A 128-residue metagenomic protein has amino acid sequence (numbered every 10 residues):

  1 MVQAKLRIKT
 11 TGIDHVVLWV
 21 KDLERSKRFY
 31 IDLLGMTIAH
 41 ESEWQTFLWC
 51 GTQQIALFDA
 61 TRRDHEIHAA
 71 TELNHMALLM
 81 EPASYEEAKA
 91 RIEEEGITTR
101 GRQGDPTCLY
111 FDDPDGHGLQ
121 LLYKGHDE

Functional and structural regions predicted by a protein language model:
M1-E24, H75-M76, D127-E128: N-terminal beta-strand motif that seeds the catalytic metal site of vicinal oxygen chelate
M1-R7, K89-E128: Vicinal oxygen chelate
V2-K5, L34, R62-H65: A generic local structural motif
I13-K21, W49, E66-R91, T107-D112 (+1 more regions): Vicinal oxygen chelate
D22-T37: Amphipathic alpha-helical segments
T37-A70, D112, G118-G125: Conserved short beta-strand elements that form part of the metal-binding/catalytic scaffold of enzyme active sites
